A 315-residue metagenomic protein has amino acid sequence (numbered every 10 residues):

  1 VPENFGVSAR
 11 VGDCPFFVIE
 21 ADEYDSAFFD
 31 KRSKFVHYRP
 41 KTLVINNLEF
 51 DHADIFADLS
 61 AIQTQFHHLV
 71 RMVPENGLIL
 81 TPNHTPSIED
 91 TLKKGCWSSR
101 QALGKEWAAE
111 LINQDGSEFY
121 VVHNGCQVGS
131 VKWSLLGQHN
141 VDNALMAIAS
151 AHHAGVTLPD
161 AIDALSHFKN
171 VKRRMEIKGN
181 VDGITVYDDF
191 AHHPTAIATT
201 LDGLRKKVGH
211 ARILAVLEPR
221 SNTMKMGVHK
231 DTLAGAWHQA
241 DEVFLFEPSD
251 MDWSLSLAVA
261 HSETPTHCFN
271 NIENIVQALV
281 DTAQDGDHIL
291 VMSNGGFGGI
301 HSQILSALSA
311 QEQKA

Functional and structural regions predicted by a protein language model:
P2, S8-D13, F35-Y38, V70-M72 (+3 more regions): Solvent-exposed alpha-helices and their adjacent loops that cap or buttress functional pockets in soluble metabolic
E3-F50, N83, I88-S130, K172-R174: Extended acidic/charged loop-beta regions that coordinate divalent cations and stabilize anionic phosphate/carboxylate
P15-I19, E49-I55, V186, I213-S221: Short, basic, glycine/proline-bearing loop/turn elements
F28-D30, A53-A61, M224-M226, G299-S302: Glycine/threonine-rich flexible loop motifs
L43-N46, L78-L80, V216, F244-L245: Conserved beta-strand/loop subsegment of P-loop NTPase cores
Q65-E75: A short, N-terminal amphipathic alpha-helix
H67, K93-S99, C126, L136-H139 (+1 more regions): ATP-dependent carboxylate-amine ligase
E75-G77, D285: Short glycine-dipeptide loop
